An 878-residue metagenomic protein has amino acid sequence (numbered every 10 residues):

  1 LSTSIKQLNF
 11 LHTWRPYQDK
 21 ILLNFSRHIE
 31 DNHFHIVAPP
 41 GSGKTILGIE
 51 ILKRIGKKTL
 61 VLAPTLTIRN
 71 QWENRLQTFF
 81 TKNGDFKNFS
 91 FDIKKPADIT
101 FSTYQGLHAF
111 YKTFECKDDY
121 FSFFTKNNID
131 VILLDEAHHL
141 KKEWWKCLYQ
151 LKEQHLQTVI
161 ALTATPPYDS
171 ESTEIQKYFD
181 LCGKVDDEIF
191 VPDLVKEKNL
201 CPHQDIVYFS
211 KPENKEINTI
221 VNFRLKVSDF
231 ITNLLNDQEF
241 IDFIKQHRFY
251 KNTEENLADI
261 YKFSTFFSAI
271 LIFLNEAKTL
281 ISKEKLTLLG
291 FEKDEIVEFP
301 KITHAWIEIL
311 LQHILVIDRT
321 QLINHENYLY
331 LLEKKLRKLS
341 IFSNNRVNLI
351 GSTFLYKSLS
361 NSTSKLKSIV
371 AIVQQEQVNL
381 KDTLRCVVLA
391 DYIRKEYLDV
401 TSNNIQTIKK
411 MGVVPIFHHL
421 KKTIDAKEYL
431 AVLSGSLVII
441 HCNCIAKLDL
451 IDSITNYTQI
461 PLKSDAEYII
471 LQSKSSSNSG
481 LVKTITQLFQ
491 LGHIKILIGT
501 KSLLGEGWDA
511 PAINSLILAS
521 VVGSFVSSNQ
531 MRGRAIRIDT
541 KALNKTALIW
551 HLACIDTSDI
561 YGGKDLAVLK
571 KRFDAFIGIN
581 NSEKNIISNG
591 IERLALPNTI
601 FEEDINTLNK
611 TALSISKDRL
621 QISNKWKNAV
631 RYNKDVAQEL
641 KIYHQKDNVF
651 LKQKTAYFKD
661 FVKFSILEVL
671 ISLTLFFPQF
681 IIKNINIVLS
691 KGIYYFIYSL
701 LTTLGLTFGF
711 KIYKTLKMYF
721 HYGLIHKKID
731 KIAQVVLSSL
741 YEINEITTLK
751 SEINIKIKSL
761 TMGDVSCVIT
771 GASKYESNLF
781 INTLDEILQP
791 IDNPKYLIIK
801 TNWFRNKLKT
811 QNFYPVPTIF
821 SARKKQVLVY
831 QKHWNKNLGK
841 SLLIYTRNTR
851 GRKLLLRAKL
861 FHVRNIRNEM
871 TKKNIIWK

Functional and structural regions predicted by a protein language model:
S2-V37: Conserved pre-motif I regulatory segment
P39-S42, N83-T100, W145, L235-I496 (+8 more regions): Conserved C-terminal RecA-like helicase domain
P40, T45-T78, Q105, W144 (+2 more regions): Conserved Walker A/P-loop ATP-binding site and its immediately adjacent core in helicase/helicase-like ATPase domains
L66-I93, F179: Conserved helix-turn-beta segment of the N-terminal RecA-like "Helicase ATP-binding" lobe in SF1/SF2 helicases
Q105-G106, D118-A161: SF2 helicase catalytic motif II
K141-L200: Post-DEXD/H (motif II) to motif III coupling segment of the RecA-like Helicase ATP-binding lobe
T232-I281, D565-N812: Long, largely alpha-helical accessory region at the distal end of helicase-like NTP-driven motors
V400, N404-Q406, H419-D425, V432-S588: Conserved RecA-like P-loop NTPase helicase motor core
